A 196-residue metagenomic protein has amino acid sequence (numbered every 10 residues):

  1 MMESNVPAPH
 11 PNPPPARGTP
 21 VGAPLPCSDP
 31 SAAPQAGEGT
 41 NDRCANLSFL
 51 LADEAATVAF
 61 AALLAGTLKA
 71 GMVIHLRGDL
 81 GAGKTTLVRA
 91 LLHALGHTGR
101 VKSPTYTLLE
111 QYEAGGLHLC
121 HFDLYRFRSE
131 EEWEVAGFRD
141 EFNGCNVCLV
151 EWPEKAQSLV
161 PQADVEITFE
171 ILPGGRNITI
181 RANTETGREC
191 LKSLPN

Functional and structural regions predicted by a protein language model:
M1, V6-A45: Intrinsic disorder/low-complexity segments
M2-P7, L47, H93, R128-E131 (+1 more regions): Short phosphate-coordinating micro-motif centered on Lys-Gly-acidic
C44-F60: N-terminal pre-Walker A segment at the start of P-loop NTPase domains
I74-L76: Hydrophobic anchor at the beta1->P-loop junction of P-loop NTPases
L80: The conserved Walker
K84: Conserved lysine of the Walker
H97-Y112: Short beta-strand-centered segment that lines the nucleotide-binding/catalytic pocket of NTP-utilizing
